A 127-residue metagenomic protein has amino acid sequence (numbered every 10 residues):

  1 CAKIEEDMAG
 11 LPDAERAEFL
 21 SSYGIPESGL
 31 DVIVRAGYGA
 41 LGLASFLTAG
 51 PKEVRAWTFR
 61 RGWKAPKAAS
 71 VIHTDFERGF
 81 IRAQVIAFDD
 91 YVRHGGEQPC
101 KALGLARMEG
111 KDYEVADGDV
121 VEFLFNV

Functional and structural regions predicted by a protein language model:
C1-A116, V121-V127: C-terminal-of-GTPase-core extension/linker across diverse P-loop GTPases
